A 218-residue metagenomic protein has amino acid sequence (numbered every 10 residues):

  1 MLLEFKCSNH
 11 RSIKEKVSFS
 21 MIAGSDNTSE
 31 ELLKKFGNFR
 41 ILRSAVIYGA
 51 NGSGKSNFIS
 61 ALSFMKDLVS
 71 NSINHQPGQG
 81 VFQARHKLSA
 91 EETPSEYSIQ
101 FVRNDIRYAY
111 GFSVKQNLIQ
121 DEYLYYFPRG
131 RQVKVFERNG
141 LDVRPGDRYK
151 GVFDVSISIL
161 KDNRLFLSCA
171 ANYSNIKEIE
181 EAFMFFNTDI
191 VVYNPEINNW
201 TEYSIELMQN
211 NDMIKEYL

Functional and structural regions predicted by a protein language model:
M1-F64: Pre-Walker A-like glycine/lysine-rich segment at the N-terminus of P-loop NTPase domains
L3, S95-Y97, N163: Structural beta-strand/beta-sheet cores of well-ordered domains, especially the beta-sheet scaffolds that support
C7, R11, F101-R103, Y126: Short acidic, glycine-rich loop/turn motifs
V17, A23-S25, A90, G140 (+2 more regions): Solvent-exposed, flexible loop/coil residues
K34-F36, R40, A45-V46, A50 (+2 more regions): Conserved P-loop NTP-binding catalytic core
A109-L218: Electropositive, glycine-dotted interaction segments that contact anionic polymers or phosphate-rich ligands
